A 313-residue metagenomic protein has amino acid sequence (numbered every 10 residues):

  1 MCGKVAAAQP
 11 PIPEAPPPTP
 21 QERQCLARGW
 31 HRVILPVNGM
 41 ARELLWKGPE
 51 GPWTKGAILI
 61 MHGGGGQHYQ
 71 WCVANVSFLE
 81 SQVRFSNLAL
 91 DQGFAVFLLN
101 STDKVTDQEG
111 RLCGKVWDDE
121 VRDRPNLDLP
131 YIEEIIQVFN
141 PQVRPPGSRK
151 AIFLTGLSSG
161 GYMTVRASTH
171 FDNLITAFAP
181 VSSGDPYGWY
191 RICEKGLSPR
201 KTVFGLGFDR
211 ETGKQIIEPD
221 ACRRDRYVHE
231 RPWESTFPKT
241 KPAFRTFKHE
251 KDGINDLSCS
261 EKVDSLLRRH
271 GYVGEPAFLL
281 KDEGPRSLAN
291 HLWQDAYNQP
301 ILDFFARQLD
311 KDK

Functional and structural regions predicted by a protein language model:
P10-G51: N-terminal cap/lid segment of alpha/beta-hydrolase-fold proteins
P52-K55, G64-T106, Y187: Short substrate-entry loop that stabilizes the transition state in hydrolases
W53, G110-S159: Gly/Ser-rich "nucleophile elbow"/oxyanion-hole loop immediately N-terminal to the catalytic nucleophile in hydrolases
M61-G63, K248: The conserved beta1-alpha1 loop
G64, S158-G161: Active-site loop->helix "elbow" adjoining a glycine-rich segment at hydrolase catalytic centers
G161-D172: Short glycine-enriched nucleophile-adjacent loop and the immediately C-terminal alpha-helix near the catalytic center
A177, S182-P276: The feature captures the conserved acid-bearing segment of alpha/beta-hydrolase catalytic domains
R245-F247, G253-K313: C-terminal catalytic histidine-bearing segment of alpha/beta-hydrolase fold enzymes
